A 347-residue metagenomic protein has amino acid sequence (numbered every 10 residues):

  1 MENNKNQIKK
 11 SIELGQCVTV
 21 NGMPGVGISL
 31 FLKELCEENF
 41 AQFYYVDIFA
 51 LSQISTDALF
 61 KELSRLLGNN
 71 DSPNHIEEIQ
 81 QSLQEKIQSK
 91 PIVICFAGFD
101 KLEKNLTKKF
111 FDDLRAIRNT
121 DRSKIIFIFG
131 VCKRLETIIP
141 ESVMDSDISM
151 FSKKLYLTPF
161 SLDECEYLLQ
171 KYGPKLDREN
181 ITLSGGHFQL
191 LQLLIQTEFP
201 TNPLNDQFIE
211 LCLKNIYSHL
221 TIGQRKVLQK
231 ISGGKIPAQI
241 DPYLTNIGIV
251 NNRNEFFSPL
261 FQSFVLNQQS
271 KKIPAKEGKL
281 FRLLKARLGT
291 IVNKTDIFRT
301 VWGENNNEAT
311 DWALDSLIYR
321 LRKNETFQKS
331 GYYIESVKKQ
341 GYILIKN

Functional and structural regions predicted by a protein language model:
L14-E34: Walker A/P-loop nucleotide-binding motif
F43-S72: Conserved NTP-binding/hydrolysis module of P-loop NTPases
K86-F110: Conserved P-loop NTPase "ATPase switch" module shared by AAA+ and STAND
L102-L106, F110-M144: Sensor-1/coupling segment of RecA-like P-loop NTPase cores
S152-D177: Conserved small helical "lid"/interfacial subdomain of P-loop NTPases
K175-I247, R253, S270-K271: Winged-helix-like regulatory helical subdomains adjacent to P-loop NTPase cores
G248-R253, K271-I273, L314-N347: DNA-binding patch around the recognition helix
F281-S316: Positively charged, aromatic-enriched patches within helix-turn-helix-type DNA-binding elements, predominantly
